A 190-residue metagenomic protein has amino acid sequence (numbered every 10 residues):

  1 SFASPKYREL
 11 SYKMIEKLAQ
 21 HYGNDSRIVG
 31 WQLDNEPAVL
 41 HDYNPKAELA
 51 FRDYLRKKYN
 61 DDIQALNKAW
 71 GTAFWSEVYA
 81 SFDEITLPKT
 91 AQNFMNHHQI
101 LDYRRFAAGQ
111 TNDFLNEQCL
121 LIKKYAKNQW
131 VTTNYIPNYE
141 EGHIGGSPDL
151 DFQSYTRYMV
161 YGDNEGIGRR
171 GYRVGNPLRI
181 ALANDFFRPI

Functional and structural regions predicted by a protein language model:
S1-I180: Polysaccharide-binding and catalytic clefts of secreted carbohydrate-active enzymes
A181-I190: Short, intrinsically disordered, charge-balanced linker/junction segments flanking boundaries in proteins
